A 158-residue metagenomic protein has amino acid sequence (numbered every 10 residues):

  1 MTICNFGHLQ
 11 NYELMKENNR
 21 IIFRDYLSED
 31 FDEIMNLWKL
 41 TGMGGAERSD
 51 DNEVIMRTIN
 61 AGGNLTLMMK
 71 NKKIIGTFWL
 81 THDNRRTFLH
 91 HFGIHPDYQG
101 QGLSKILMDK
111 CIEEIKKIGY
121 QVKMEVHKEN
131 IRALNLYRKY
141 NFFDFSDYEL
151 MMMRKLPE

Functional and structural regions predicted by a protein language model:
T2-E29, P157-E158: Conserved N-terminal entry element of GNAT/NAT acetyltransferase domains
I21, D25-H91, H95, M108-D109 (+2 more regions): Acetyl-CoA-dependent GNAT
H90, G100-K105: Glycine-rich acyl-CoA binding loop
P96, M124-L134, M152-L156: Conserved beta-strand-loop-alpha-helix junction that forms the acyl-donor binding cleft
G102, G119, N141: Short glycine-rich hinge loops at helix-strand junctions in the catalytic core of two-component histidine kinases
K105-I106, K128-D147: Conserved active-site alpha-helix within GNAT-family acetyltransferase domains
I115-V126: Conserved GNAT acetyl-CoA-binding A-motif
